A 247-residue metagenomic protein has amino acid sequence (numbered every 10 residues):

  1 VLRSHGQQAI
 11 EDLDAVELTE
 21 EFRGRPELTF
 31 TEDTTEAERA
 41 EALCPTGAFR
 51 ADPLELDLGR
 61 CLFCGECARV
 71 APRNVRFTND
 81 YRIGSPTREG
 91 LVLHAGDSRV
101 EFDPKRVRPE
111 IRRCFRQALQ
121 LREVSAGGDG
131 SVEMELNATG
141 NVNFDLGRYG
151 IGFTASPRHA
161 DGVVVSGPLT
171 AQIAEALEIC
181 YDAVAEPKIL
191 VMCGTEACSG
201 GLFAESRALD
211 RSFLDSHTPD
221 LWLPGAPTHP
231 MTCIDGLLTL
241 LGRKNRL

Functional and structural regions predicted by a protein language model:
V1-G47: Ferredoxin-type iron-sulfur electron-transfer modules and their immediate structural context
L28, A37-S85: Iron-sulfur cluster-binding cysteine motifs and their immediate structural context in ferredoxin-like electron-transfer
F30-T31, G59, S166-L169: Structural motif
R39, I111, L177-Y181: Short amphipathic alpha-helical segments and helix-helix/interface helices
A68-G150: Flanking helices and flexible, charged tails adjoining ferredoxin-like Fe-S electron-transfer domains in multi-subunit
R113-R116, D129, D182, E186 (+1 more regions): Generic secondary-structure signature for well-ordered alpha-helical cores
M134-L136, F144, R148-T232: Cofactor-cradling patches in redox/metallo enzymes
L223-L247: A charged, well-structured terminal subsegment
